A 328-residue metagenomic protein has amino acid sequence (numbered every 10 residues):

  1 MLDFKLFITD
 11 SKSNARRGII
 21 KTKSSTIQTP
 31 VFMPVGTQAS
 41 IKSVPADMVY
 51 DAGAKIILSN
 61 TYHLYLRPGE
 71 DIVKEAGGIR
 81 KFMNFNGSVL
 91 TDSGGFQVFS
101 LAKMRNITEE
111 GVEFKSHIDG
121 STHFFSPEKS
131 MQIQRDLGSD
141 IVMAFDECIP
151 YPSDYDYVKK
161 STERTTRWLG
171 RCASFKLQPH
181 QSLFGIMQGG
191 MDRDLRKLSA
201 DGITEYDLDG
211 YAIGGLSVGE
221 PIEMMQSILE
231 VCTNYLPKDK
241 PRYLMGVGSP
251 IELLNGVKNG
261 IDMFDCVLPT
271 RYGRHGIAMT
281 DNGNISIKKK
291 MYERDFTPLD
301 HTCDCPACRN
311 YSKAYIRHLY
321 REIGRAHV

Functional and structural regions predicted by a protein language model:
M1-L177, K290-E293: Non-catalytic, usually N-terminal nucleic-acid engagement modules in DNA/RNA processing proteins
D47, Q132, D201, L254 (+1 more regions): Surface-exposed charge patches
D146, T204-D207, Y320: Short, small-residue-rich loop/turn micro-motifs
E163-T166, F175-L299: Glycine-rich phosphate/ribose-binding loops and adjacent secondary-structure elements that form binding surfaces
R171, G202, V231, Y315-H318: Alpha-helical scaffold segments in soluble metabolic enzymes
R294, P298-Y320: Cys/His-rich short segments
I323-V328: Conserved small/polar residues in nucleotide/adenosyl-binding loops
